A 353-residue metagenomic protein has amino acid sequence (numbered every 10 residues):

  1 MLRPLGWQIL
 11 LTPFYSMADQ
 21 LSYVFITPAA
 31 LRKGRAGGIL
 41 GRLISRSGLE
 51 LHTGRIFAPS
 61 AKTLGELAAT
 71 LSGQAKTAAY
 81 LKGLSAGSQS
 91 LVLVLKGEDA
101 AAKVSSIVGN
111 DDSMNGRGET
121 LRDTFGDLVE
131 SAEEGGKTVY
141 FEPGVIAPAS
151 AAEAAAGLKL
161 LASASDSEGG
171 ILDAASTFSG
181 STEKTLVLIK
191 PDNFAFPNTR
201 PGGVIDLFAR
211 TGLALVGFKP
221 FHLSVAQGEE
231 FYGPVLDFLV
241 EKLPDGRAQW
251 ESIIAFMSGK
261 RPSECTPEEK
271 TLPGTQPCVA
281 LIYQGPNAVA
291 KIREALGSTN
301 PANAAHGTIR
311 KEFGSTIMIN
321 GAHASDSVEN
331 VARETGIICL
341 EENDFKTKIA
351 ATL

Functional and structural regions predicted by a protein language model:
P13-L353: Non-catalytic terminal and connector segments of soluble metabolic enzymes
